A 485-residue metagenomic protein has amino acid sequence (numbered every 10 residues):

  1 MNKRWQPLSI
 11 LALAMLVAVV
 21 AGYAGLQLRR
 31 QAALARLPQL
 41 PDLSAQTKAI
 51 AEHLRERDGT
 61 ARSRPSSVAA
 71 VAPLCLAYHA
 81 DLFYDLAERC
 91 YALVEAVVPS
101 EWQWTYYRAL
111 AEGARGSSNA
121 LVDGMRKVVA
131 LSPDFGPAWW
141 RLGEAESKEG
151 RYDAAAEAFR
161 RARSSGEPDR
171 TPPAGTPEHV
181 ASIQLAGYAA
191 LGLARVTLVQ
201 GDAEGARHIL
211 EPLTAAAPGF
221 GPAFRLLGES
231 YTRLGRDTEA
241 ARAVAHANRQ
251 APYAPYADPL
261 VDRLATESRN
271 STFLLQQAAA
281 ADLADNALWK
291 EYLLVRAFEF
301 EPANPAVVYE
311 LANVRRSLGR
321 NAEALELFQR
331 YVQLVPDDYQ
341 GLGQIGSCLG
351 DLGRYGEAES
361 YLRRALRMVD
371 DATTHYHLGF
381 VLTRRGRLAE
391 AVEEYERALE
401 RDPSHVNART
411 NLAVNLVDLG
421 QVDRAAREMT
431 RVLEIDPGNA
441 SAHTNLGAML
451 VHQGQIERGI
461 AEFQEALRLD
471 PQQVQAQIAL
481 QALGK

Functional and structural regions predicted by a protein language model:
S63, V97, L131, S165-G166 (+9 more regions): Structural marker of alpha-solenoid helical repeat scaffolds
P73, Y107, R141, L185-Y188 (+10 more regions): Canonical tetratricopeptide repeat
H79, G113, S147, L198 (+10 more regions): Position-specific recognition of the canonical hydrophobic site in helix A of tetratricopeptide repeat
